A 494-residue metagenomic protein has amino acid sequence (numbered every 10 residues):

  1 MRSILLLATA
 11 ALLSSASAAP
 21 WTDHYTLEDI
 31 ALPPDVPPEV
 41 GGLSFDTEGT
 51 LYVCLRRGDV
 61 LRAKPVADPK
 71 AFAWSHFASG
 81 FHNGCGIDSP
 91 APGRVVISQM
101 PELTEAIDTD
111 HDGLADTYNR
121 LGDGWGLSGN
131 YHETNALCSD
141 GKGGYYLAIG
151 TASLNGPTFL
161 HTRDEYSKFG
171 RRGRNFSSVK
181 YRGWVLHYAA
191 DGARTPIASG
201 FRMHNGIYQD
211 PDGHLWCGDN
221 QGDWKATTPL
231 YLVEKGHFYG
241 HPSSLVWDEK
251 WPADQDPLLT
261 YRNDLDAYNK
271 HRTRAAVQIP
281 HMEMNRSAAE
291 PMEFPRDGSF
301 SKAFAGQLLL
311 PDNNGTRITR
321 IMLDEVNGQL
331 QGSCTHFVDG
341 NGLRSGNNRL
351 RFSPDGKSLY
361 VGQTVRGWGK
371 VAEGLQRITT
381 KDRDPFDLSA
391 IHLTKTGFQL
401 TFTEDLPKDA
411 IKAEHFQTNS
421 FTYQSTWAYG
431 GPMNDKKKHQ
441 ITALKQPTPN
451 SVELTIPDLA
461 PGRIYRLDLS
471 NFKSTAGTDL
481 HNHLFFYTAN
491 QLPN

Functional and structural regions predicted by a protein language model:
I4-S14: Bacterial N-terminal signal peptides
S17-A19, R351, G362-Q363, A410 (+4 more regions): N-terminal export/targeting leaders of redox proteins
A18-P385, S389, T394-Q399, K408: Beta-propeller domains with acidic blade repeats across secreted/periplasmic ectodomains and cytosolic WD/CNH propellers
L310-D312, E404, P457-D458: Non-cytosolic beta-sheet module surface loops
G367, T380-A390, P407, Q424-S425 (+2 more regions): Acidic, Ser/Thr/Gly/Pro-rich low-complexity segments and short DxT(G/T)-type signature motifs
L400-T442, L467-A476, H483-Y487: Short, surface-exposed alpha-helix to beta-strand junction/turn motifs within ectodomains of secreted and cell-envelope
P447-R463: A surface-exposed beta-strand-loop module
